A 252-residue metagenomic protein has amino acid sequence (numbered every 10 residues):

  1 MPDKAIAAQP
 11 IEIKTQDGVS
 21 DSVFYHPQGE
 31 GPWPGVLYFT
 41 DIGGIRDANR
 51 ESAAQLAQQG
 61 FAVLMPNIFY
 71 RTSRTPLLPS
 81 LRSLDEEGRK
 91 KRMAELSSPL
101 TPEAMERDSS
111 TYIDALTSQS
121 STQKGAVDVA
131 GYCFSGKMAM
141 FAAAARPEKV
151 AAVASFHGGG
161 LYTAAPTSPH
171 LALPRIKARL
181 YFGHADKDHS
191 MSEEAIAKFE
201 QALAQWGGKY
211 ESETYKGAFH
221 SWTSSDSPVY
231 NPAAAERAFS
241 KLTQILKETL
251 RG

Functional and structural regions predicted by a protein language model:
M1-G252: N-terminal cap/leader regions of alpha/beta-hydrolase-fold enzymes, predominantly small-molecule hydrolases
